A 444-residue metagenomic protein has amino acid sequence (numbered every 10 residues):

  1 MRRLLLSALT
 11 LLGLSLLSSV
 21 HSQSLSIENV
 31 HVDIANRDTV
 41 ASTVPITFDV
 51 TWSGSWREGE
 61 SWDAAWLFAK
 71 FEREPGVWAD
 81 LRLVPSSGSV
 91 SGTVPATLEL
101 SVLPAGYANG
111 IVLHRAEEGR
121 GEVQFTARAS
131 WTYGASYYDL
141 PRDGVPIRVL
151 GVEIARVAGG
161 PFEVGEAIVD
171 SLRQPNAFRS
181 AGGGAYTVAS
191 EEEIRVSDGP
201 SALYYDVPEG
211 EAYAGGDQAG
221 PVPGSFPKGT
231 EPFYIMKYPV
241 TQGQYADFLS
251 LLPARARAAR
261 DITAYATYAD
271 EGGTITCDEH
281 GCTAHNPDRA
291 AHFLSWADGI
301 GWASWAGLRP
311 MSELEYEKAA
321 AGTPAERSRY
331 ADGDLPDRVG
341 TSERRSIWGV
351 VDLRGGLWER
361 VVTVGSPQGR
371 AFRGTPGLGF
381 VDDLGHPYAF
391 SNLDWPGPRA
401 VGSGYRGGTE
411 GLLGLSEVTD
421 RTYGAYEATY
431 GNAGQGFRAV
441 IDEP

Functional and structural regions predicted by a protein language model:
S7-L16: Bacterial N-terminal signal peptides
S42-I46: Structural beta-strand segments of beta-rich domains
D49-G59: Short amphipathic, basic-aromatic surface patches that mediate peripheral association with negatively charged
E58-L67: Short coil-to-beta strand junction motifs in C2/discoidin
P85-V152: Extended acidic/polar, glycine-enriched regions that form or flank non-catalytic beta-rich accessory modules
S91-E118, G165-D332, G365-S366, D442: Active-site microenvironments of metalloenzymes and redox enzymes
A284-P398: Functional-site microenvironments in short loops/helix caps that host divalent-cation chemistry
R289-A290, R344-R345, R373-P444: Disulfide-stabilized, aromatic/cysteine-rich ligand-recognition loop
